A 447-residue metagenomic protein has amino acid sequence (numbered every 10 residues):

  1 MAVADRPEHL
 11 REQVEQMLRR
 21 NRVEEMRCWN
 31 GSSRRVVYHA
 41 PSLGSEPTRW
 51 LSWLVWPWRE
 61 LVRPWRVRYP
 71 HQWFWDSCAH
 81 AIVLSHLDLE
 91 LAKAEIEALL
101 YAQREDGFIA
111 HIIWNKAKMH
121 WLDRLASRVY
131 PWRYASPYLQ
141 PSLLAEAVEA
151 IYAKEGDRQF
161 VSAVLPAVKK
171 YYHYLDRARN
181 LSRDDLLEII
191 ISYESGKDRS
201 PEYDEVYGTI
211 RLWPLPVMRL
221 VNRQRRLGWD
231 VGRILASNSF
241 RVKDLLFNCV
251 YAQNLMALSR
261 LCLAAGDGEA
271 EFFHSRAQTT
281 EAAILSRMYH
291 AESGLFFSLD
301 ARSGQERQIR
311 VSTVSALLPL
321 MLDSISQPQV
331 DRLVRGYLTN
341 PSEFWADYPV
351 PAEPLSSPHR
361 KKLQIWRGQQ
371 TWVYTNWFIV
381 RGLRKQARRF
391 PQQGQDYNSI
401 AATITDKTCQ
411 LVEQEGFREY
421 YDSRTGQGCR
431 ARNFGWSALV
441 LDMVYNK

Functional and structural regions predicted by a protein language model:
A2-H71, L100-Y134, D184-V242, A282-T371 (+1 more regions): Extended glycan-interaction surfaces of carbohydrate-active proteins
V3-M17, D88-Y101, D157-D176, N254 (+4 more regions): Extended, well-ordered alpha-helical scaffold segments
R68-A79, L87, A135-L143, A163-K170 (+4 more regions): Aromatic- and histidine-enriched alpha-helix N-cap/loop-to-helix transition segments that scaffold the rims
D76-D106, S315-S326, N376-R389, N398: Alpha-helical support elements that line or immediately flank enzyme active sites and cofactor-binding pockets
S85-A94, A110, P131-Q140, Y152-S162: Alpha-helix boundary/capping segments in eukaryotic regulatory proteins
S127-L139, L143-E155, F378-K385: Hydrophobic/aromatic-rich effector regions of fungal transcription factors
Q140-K197: Internal, well-ordered domain-core segments that constitute the primary functional module of diverse proteins
F240-D267, F273-A283, S324, Q364-F390: Long, repeat-rich segments with strong aromatic
